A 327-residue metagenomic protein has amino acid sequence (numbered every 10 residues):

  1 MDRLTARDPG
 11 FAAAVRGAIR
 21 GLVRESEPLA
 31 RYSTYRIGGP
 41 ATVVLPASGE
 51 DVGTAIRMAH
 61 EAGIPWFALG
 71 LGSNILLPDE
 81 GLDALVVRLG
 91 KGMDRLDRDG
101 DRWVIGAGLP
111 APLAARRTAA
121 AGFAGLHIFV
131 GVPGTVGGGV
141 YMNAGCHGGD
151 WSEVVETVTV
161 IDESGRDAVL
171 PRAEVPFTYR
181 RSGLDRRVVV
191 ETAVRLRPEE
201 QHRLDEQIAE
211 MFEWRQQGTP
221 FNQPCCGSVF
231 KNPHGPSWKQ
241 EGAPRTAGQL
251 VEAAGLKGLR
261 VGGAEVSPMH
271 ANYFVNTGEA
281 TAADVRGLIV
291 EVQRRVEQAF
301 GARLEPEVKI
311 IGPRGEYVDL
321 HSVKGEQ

Functional and structural regions predicted by a protein language model:
D2-V136, A144-C146: Anion-binding (especially nucleotide phosphate/pyrophosphate-binding) glycine-rich loop and adjoining beta-alpha core
A14-R16, A55-A59, Q207-M211, L288-V292: Short amphipathic alpha-helices in soluble, non-transmembrane regions that often serve as interface/regulatory elements
V23-E25, R36, I75, I161-G287 (+1 more regions): Phosphate/pyrophosphate- and phosphate-bearing ligand-binding catalytic cores of soluble enzymes
D83, E156, V190: Change "...and in nucleic-acid phosphodiester-cleaving endonucleases..." to "...and in nucleic-acid processing enzymes
L96-G100, G139-V140, R186-E191: Acidic/polar active-site rim loop that often engages polyanionic ligands
F123-I128, T135-L170: Glycine/threonine-rich beta-strand-loop-alpha-helix active-site module that forms ligand/phosphate-binding
